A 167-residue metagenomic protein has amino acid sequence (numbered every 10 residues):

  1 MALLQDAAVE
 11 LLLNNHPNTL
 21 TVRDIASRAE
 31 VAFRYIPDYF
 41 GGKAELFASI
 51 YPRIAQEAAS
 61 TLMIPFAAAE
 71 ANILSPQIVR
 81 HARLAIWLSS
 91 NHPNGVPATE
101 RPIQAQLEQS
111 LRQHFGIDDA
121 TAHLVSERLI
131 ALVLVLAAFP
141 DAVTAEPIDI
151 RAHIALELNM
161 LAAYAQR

Functional and structural regions predicted by a protein language model:
L3, A7-E45, S49: Helix-turn-helix
L3, R80, I103, R128: Charged catalytic carboxylate motif
F40, E45-I54, T61-L62, V96-E100: Alpha-helical DNA-contacting segments of helix-turn-helix folds
A44, A48, R83, H123-E127 (+1 more regions): Non-catalytic, well-ordered alpha-helical scaffold segments
R53, E57, L88, L132-F139: Phosphate/oxyanion-binding loops and surfaces in catalytic or ligand/nucleic-acid-binding neighborhoods
Q56-H92: Hydrophobic alpha-helical connector segments
N91, G95, T99-Q106: Short, solvent-exposed amphipathic helices
P97, R101, L111-R167: Hydrophobic/aromatic-rich alpha-helical bundle segments in the mid-to-C-terminal region
